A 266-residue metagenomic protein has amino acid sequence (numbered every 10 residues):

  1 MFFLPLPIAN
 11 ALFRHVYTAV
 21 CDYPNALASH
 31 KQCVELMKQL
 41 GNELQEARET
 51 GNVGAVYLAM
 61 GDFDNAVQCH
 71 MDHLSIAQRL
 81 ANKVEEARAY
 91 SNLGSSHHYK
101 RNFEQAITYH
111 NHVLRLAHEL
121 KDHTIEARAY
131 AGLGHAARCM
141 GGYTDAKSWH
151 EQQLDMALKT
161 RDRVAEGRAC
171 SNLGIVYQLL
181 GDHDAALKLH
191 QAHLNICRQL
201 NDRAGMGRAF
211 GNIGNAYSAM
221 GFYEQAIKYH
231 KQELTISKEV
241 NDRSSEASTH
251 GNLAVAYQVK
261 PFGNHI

Functional and structural regions predicted by a protein language model:
M1, K38-N42, I76-N82, L116-D122 (+5 more regions): Short coil/turn linkers that connect adjacent helices within long alpha-helical scaffolds, especially alpha-solenoid
M1, Q32-C33, H73, V113 (+2 more regions): Amphipathic alpha-helices of TPR/Sel1-like and other helical repeat/solenoid scaffolds
I8-A19, H30, L44-A59, V84-Y99 (+7 more regions): Conserved alpha-helical positions within TPR/SEL1-like repeat arrays
Y23, E43, F63, K83 (+9 more regions): TPR-repeat structural position
K31, K38, E85, N215 (+4 more regions): Intrinsically disordered, low-complexity polyampholyte segments enriched for Lys and acidic residues
